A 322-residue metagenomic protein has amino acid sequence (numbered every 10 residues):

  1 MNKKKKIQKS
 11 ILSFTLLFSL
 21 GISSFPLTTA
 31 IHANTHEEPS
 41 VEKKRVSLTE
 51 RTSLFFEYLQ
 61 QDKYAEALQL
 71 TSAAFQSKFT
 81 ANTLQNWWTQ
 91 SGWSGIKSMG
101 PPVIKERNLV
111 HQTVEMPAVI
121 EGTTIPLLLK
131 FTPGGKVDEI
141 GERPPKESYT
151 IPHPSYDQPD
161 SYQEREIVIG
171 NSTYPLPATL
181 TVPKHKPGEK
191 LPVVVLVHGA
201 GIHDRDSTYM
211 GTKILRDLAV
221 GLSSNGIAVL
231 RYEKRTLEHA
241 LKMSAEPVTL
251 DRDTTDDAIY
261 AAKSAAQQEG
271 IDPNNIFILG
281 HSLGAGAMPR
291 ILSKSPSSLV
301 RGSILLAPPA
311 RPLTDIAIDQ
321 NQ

Functional and structural regions predicted by a protein language model:
S40-K43, E50-L54, Y58, A65-V110: Short solvent-exposed beta->alpha transition segments
P144-E189: N-terminal cap/lid segment of alpha/beta-hydrolase-fold proteins
E189-G199: Short beta-strand element of the alpha/beta-hydrolase
V197-R252: Cap/lid segment of the alpha/beta-hydrolase catalytic domain
P247-E269: Alpha/beta-hydrolase active-site loop
G270-S282: Alpha/beta-hydrolase fold nucleophile elbow
A285-P296: Short glycine-enriched nucleophile-adjacent loop and the immediately C-terminal alpha-helix near the catalytic center
G302-Q322: Accessory cap/linker subdomain of secreted extracellular hydrolases
